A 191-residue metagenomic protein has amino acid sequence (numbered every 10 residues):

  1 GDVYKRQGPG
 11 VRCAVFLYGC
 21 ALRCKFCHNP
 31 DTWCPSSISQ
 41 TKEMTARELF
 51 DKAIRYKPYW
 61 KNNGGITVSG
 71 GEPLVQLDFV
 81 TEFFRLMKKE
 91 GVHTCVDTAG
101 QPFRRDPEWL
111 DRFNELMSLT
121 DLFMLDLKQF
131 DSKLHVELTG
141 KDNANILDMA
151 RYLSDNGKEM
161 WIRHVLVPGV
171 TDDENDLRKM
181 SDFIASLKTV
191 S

Functional and structural regions predicted by a protein language model:
G1-Y4: Short, small-residue-biased leader/transition segments that mark boundaries at the very start of proteins
G8-M44: Canonical Radical SAM [4Fe-4S] cluster-binding loop centered on the CxxxCxxC motif and its immediate flanking residues
T41, E48-D51: N-terminal pre-catalytic segment of deacetylase/amide-hydrolase enzymes
F50, I54-P58, N62-G65, G70 (+1 more regions): Conserved AdoMet/S-adenosylmethionine-binding subsite of the radical SAM
